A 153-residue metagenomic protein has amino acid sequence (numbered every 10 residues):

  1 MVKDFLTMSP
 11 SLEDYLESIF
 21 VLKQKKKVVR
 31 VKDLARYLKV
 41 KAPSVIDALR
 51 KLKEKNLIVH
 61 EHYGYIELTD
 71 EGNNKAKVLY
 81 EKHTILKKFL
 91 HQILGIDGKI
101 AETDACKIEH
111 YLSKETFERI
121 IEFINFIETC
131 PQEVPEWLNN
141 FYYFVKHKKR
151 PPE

Functional and structural regions predicted by a protein language model:
L6-V40: N-terminal helix-turn-helix DNA-binding core of bacterial DNA-binding proteins
V31, L49, K87: Helix-turn-helix DNA-binding elements, focusing on the entry/boundary residues of the two helices that contact DNA
K41-A42, A48: Short coil turns linking two alpha-helices in DNA-binding domains
P43, K99: Key DNA-contact positions within bacterial/archaeal DNA-binding proteins
N56: Glycine-centered, phosphate/nucleic-acid-interacting loop/turn motifs that mediate DNA/RNA or nucleotide
G64-H83: Basic, amphipathic "hinge/linker" alpha-helix immediately C-terminal to the N-terminal HTH DNA-binding motif
K107-E153: C-terminal regulatory/oligomerization modules of transcriptional regulators
